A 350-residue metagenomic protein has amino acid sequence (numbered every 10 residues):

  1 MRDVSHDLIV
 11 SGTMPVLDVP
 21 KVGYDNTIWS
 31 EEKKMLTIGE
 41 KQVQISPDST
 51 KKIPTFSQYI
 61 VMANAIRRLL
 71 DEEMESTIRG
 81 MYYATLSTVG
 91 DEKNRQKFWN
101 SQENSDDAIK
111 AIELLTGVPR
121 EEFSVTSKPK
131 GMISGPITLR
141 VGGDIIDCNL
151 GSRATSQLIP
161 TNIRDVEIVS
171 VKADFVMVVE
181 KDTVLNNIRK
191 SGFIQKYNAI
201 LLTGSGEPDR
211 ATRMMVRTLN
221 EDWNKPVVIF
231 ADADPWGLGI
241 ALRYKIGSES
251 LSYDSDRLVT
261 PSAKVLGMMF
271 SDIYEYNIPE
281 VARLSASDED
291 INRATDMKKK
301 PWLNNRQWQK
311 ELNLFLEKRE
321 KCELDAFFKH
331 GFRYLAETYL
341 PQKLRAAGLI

Functional and structural regions predicted by a protein language model:
M1-P226, P235-I350: Nucleic-acid enzyme cleavage-core boundary/entry regions
